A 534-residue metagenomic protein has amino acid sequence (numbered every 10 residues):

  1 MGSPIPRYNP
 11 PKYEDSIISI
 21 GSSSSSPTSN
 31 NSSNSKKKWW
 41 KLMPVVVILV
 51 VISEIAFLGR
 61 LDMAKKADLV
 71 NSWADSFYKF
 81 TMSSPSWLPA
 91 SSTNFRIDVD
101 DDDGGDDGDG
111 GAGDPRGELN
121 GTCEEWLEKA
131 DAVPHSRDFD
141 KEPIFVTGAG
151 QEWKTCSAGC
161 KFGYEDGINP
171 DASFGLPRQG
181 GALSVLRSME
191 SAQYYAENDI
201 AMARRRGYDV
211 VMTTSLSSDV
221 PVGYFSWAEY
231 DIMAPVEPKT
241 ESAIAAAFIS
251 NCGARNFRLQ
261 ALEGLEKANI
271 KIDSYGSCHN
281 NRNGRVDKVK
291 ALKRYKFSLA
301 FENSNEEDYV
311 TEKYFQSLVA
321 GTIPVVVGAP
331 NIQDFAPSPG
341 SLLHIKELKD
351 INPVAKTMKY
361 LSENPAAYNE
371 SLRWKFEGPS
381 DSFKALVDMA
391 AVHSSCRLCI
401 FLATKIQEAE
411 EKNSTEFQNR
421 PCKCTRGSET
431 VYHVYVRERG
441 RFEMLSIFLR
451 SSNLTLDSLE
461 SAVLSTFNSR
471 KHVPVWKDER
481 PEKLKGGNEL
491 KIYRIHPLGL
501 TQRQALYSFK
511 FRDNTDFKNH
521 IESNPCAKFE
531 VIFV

Functional and structural regions predicted by a protein language model:
G2-Q179, V185-L186, D199-A300, S304-V534: Pol beta-like nucleotidyltransferase catalytic core
E190-Y194: Catalytic toxin/effector domains delivered as secreted proteins or via bacterial secretion systems
